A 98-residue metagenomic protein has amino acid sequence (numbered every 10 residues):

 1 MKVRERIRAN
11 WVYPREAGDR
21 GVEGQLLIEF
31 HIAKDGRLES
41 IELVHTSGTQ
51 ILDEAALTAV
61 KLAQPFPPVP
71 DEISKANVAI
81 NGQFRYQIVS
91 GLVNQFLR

Functional and structural regions predicted by a protein language model:
M1: Detector for conserved single-position "signature" residues within domains
E5-W11, A33-H45, E54-P68, S74-R98: Conserved "boundary/linchpin" sites in short secondary-structure elements
R15-R20: Surface-exposed patches in mature extracellular/periplasmic domains of secreted proteins
V22-L26: Short, small/polar residue-rich loop motifs at catalytic or cofactor-binding pockets
L27-I32: A short beta-strand motif that forms the metal-chelation/ATP-contact edge of phosphoryl-transfer active sites
